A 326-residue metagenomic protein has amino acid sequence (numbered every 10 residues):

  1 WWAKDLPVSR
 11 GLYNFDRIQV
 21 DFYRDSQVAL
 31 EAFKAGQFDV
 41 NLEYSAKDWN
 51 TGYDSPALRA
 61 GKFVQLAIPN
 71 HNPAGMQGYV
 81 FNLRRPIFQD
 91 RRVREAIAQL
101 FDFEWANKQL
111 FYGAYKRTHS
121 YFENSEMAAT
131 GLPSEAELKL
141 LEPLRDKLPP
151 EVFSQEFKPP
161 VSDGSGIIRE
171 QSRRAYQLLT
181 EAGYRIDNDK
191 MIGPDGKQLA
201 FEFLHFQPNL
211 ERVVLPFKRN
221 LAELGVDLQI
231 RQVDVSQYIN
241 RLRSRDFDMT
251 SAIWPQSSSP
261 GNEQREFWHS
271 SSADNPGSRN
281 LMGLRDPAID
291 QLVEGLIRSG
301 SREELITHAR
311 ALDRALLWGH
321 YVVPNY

Functional and structural regions predicted by a protein language model:
W1-D25, W49-G75, G183-E202, F206-N209: Aromatic-rich, solvent-exposed beta-strand/loop patch
W1-E31, A35, F157-A182: Gly/Pro-rich hinge or "lid" segments in bacterial periplasmic/extracellular proteins
S9-D21, D187, K197-E202, R219-V233 (+3 more regions): A local structural motif
R17-F22, V80-P86, R92-A96, K158-I168 (+3 more regions): Second-shell loop/turn segments in exported
D21-R85, R92-A96, F101-S125, M249-Q256: Extracellular/periplasmic solute-recognition and catalytic clefts
F33-K34, F38-S45, Y53-S55, N220-D274 (+1 more regions): Periplasmic binding protein-like
Q65, N72-A74, L141-D163, I168 (+3 more regions): Extracytoplasmic/peripheral linker and loop segments enriched in polar/acidic and small residues with frequent Thr/Pro
Q89-R219, D290, A311: Append "and occasionally in soluble cytosolic enzymes with long acidic Gly/Pro-rich linkers
